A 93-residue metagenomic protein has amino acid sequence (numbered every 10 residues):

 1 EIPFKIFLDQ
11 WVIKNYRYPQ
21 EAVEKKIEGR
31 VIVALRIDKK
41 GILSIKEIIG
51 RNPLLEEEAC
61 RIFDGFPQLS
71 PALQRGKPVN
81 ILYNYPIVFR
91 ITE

Functional and structural regions predicted by a protein language model:
E1-V33, L55, C60-E93: Short proline/glycine- and basic residue-enriched helix-capping loop/turn segments at helix->loop/beta transitions
A34-L35, K46: Generic short beta-strand
D38-K40, R75: Residue-level recognition of short loop/turn positions
K40-I42, E93: Short, charged/polar surface micro-motifs in flexible loops or helix N-caps
I42-L43, P78: Hydrophobic "anchor" residues
L43, E47-E56: Short glycine/proline-centered loop/turn elements that form peptide/ligand docking sites
